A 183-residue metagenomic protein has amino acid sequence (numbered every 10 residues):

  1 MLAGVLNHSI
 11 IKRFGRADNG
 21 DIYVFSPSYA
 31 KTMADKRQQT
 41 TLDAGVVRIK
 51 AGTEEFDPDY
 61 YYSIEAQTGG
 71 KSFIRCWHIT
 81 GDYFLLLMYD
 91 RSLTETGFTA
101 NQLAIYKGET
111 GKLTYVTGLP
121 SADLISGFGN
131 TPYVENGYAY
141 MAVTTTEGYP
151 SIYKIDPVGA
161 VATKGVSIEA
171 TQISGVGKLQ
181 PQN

Functional and structural regions predicted by a protein language model:
M1, R37-E54, T99-G111, I152-A160: Beta-propeller blade signature
M1-G52: Long, internal scaffold/assembly segments composed of regular secondary structure
M1-L2, A51, F56-A66, K112-S121 (+1 more regions): Beta-propeller fold detector
G4-F14, A66-T80, D123-Y133, I168-Q182: Repeated scaffold domains used in trafficking and secretory/extracellular systems, primarily beta-propellers
N19-D21, T80-Y83, E135-Y138: Short coil/turn segments that connect the beta-strands within blades of beta-propeller domains
V24-D43, L86-A100, T144-T145: Short, conserved, GDST-rich strand-edge loop motifs in beta-rich repeat architectures
A66-G127, K154-A162: C-terminal structural cap/anchor segments
Y149-N183: Hydrophobic, glycine-enriched assembly/anchoring segments
